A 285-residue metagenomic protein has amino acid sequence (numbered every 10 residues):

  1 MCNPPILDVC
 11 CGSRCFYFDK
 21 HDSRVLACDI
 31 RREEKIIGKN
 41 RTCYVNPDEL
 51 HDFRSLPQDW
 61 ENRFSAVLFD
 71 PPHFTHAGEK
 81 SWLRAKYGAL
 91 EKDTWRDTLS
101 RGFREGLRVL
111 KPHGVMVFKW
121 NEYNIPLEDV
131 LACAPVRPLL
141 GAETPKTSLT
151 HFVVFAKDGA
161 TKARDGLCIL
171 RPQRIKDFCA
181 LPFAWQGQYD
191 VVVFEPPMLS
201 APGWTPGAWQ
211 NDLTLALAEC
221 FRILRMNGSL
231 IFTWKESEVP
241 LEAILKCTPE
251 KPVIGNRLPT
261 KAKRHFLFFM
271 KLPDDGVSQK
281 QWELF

Functional and structural regions predicted by a protein language model:
M1-F285: Class I S-adenosyl-L-methionine-dependent methyltransferase catalytic core
